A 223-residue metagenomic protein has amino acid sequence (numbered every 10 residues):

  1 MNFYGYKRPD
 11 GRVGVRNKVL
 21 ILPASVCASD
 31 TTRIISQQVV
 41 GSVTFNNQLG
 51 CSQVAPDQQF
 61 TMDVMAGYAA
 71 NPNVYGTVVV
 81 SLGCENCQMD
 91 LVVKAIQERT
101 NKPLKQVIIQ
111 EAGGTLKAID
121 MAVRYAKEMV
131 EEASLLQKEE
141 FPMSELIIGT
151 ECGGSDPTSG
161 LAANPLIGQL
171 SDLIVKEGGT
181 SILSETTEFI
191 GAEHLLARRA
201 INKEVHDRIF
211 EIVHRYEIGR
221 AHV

Functional and structural regions predicted by a protein language model:
M1-E151, S155-R220: Metallocofactor- and cofactor-centric catalytic cores in central/energy metabolism, strongly enriched
